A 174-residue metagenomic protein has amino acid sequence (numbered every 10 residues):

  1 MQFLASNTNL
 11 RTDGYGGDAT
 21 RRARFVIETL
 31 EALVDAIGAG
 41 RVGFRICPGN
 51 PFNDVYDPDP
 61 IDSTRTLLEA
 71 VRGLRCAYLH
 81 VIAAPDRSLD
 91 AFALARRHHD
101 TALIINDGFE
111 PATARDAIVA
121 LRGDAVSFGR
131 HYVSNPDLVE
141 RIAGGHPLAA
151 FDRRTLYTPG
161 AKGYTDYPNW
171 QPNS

Functional and structural regions predicted by a protein language model:
M1-S174: Flavin-dependent oxidoreductase catalytic cores
